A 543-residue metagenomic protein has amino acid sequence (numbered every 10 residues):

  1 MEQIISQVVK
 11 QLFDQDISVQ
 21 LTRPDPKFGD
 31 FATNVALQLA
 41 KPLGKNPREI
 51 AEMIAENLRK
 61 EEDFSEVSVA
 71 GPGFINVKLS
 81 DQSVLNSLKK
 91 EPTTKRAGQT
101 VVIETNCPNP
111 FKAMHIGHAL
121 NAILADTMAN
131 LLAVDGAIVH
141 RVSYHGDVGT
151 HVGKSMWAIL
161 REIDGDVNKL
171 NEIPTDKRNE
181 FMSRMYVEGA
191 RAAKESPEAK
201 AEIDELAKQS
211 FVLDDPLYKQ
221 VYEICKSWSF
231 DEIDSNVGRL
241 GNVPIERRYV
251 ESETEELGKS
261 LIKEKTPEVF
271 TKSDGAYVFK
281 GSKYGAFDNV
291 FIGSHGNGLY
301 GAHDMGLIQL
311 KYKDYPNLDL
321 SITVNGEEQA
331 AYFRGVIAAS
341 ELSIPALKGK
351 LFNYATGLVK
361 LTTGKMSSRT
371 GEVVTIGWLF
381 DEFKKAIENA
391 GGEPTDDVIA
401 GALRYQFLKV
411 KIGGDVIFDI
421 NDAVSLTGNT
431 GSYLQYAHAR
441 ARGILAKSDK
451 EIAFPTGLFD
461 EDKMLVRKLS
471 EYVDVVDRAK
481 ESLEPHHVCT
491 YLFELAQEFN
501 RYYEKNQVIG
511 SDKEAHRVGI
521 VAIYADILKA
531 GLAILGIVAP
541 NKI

Functional and structural regions predicted by a protein language model:
M1-F13: N-proximal, solvent-exposed amphipathic alpha-helical segments enriched in charged/polar residues
K10, D14-Q38, P42-I543: NTP-dependent nucleotidyl-transfer catalytic core
